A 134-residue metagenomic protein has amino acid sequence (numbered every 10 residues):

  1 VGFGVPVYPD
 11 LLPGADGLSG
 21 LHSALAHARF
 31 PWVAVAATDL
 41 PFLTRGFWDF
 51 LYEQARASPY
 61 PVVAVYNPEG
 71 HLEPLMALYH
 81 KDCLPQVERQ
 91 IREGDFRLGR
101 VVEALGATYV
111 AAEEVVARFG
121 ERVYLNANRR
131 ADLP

Functional and structural regions predicted by a protein language model:
V1-E121: Nucleotide and nucleotide-moiety/phosphate-recognizing core
V115-P134: Glycine-rich phosphate/pyrophosphate-binding loop and the adjoining helix
